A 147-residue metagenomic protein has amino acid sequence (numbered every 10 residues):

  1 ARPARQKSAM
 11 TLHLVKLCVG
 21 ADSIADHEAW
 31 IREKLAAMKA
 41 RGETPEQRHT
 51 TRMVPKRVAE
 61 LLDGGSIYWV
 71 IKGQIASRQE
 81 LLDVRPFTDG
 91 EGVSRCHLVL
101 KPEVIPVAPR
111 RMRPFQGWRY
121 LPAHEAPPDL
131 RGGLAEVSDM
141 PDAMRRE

Functional and structural regions predicted by a protein language model:
A1-A9: Short, Lys/Arg-enriched N-terminal segments with co-localized hydrophobic residues within the first ~10-30 amino acids
A9-T50: Long, hydrophobic N-terminal alpha-helical segment
H13, D63, S94-C96: A generic structural signal for short beta-strands and their flanking turns/coil linkers
H27, G64, S77-D83, M140 (+1 more regions): Amphipathic alpha-helical interface surfaces
L35-R78: Short, well-structured hydrophobic secondary-structure segments
G64, G73, M112, P128-G132: Basic nucleic-acid-binding interfaces
R78-P127: Aromatic- and Lys/Arg-enriched surface recognition patch
G117-P122, P127-E147: Well-ordered alpha/beta subsegment
